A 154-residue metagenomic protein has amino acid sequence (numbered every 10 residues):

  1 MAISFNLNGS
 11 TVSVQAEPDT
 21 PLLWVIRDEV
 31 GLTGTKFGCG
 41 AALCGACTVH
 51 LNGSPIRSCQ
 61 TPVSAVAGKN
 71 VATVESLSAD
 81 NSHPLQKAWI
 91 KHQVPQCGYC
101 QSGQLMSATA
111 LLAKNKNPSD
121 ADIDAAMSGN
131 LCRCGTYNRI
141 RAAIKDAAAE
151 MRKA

Functional and structural regions predicted by a protein language model:
M1-A154: Signature of N-terminal electron-transfer/Fe-S-associated modules in redox systems
